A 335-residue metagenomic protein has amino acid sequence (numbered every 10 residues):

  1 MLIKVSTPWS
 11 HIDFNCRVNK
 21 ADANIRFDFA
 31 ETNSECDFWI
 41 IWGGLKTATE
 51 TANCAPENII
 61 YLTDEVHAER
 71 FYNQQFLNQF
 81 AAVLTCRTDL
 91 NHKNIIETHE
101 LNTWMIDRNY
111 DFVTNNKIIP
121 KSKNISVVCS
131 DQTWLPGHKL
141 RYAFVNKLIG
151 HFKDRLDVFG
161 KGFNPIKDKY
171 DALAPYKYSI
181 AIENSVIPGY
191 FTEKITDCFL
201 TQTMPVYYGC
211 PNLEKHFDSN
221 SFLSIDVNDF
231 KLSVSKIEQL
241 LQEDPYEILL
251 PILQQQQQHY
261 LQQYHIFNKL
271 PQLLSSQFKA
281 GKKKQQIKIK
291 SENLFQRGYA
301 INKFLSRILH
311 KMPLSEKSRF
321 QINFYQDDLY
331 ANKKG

Functional and structural regions predicted by a protein language model:
M1-L62, Q74-D157, K169-A181, P188-G335: Pol beta-like nucleotidyltransferase catalytic core
A68-E69: Terminal end segments
G160-K161: Short loop/edge segments at beta-strand edges and connector loops that shape dinucleotide/nucleotide cofactor-binding
